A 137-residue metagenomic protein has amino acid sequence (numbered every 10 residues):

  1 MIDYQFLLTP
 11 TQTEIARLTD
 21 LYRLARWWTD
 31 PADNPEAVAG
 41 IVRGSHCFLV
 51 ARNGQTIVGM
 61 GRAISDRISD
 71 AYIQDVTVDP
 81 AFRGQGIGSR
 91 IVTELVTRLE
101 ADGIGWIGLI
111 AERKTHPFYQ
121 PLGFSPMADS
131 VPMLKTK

Functional and structural regions predicted by a protein language model:
M1-D33, S130: Short amphipathic alpha-helix that is part of the acyltransferase structural core
A39-V50: A short helix-loop-beta-strand connector motif used in the catalytic cores of GNAT acetyltransferases and, in some
V50, T56-S65, Y72-T77: Conserved beta-strand in the GNAT
D79, E112: Residue-level recognition of the GNAT/N-acetyltransferase active site
F82, G86-E94: Conserved acetyl-CoA pyrophosphate-binding loop and the N-cap/start of the following alpha-helix in GNAT-like
S89, A101, G105-W106, R113-T136: Conserved active-site alpha-helix within GNAT-family acetyltransferase domains
